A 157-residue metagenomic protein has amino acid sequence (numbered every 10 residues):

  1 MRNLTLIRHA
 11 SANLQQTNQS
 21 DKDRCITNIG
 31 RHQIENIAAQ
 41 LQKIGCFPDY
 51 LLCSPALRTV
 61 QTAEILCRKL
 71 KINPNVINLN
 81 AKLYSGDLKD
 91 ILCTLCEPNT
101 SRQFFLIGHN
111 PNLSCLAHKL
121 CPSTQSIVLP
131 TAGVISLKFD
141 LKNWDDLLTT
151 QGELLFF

Functional and structural regions predicted by a protein language model:
R2-N3, I7-L83, L113, I127-A132: Active-site-proximal alpha-helix that buttresses catalytic centers in soluble enzyme cores
L4, T100-G108: Generic beta-sheet signal
Q40, I65-K69, T94, K119 (+1 more regions): Alpha-helical structural signal in soluble globular domains
I44-C46, E97-R102: Glycine-rich phosphate-binding loop signature in dinucleotide/nucleotide-binding domains
L83-L95: Short alpha-helix plus adjacent loop in nuclease-associated cores
N110-K119: Extended, charge-rich low-complexity interaction segments
C121-F157: Domain-level recognition of soluble alpha/beta enzyme cores, biased toward histidine phosphatases/phosphomutases
